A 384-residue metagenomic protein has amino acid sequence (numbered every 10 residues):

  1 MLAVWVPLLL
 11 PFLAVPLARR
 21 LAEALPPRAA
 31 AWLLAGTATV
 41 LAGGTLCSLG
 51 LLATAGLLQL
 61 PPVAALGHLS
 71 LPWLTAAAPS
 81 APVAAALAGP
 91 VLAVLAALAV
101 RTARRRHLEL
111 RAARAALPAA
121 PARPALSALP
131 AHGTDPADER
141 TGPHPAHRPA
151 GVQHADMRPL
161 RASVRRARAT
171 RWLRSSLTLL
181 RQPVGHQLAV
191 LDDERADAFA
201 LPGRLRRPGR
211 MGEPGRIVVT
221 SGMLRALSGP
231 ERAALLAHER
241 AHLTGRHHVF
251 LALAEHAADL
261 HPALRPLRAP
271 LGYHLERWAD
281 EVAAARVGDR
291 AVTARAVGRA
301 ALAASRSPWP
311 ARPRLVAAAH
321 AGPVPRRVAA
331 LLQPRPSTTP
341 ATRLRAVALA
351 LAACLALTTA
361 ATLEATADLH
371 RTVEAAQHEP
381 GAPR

Functional and structural regions predicted by a protein language model:
M1, P27-A30, A78-L87, P340-A350: Membrane-interface helix-boundary signature
M1, W5, L34-L41, A84-L92: Alpha-helical transmembrane segments of integral membrane proteins, emphasizing hydrophobic/aromatic residues
M1-L34: Membrane-anchoring/interfacial helices and their immediately flanking loops in integral membrane proteins
P7, P11, V15-P16, A88-R105 (+4 more regions): Cytosolic-facing loops and C-terminal tails of multi-pass membrane proteins
P7-L10, R20, T37, T54 (+2 more regions): Alpha-helical membrane segments of multi-pass proteins
L25-W32, G36-T45, R114-A346: Membrane-embedded and juxtamembrane structural elements of multi-pass membrane proteins
G44-C47, L51-L57, S70-R114: Transmembrane alpha-helices and immediately adjacent membrane-cytoplasm interface residues in multi-pass integral
G56-A78, A376-P383: Perimembrane loop-to-helix junctions flanking transmembrane segments
